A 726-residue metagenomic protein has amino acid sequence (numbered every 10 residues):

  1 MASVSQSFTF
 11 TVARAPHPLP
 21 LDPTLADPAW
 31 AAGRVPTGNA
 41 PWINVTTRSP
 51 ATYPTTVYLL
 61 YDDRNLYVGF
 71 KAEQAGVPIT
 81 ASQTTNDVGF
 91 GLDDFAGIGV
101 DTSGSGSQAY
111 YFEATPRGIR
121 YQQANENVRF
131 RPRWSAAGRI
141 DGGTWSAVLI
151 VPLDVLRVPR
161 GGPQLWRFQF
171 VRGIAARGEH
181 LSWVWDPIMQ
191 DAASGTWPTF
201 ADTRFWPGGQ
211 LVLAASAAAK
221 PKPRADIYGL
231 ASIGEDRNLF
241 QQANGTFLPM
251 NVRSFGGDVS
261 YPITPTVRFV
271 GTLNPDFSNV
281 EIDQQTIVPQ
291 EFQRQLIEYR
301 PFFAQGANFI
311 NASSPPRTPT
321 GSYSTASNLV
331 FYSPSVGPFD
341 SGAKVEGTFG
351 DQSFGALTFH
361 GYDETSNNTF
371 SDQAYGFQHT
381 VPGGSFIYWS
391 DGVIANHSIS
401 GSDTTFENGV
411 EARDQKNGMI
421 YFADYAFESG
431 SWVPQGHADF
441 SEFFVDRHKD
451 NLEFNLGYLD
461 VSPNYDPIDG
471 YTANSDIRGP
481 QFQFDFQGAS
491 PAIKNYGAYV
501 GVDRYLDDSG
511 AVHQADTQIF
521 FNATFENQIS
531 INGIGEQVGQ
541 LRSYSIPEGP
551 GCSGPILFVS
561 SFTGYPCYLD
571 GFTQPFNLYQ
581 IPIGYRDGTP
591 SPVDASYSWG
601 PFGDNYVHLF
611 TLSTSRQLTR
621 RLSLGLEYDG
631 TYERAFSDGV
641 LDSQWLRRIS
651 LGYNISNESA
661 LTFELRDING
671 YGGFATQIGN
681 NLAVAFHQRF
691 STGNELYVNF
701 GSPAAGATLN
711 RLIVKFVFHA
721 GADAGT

Functional and structural regions predicted by a protein language model:
M1-A374: Structural preference for beta-rich elements and adjacent junctions enriched in aromatics
T9-T11, P20, T380, S398 (+2 more regions): Ser/Thr- (and often Asn-) enriched beta-sheet segments in non-cytosolic proteins
A13, L60, G99, E113-T115 (+15 more regions): Residues in well-ordered beta-strands of folded domains
A15, N244-G245, G256-D258, L273-S278 (+7 more regions): Conserved short loop/turn motifs at secondary-structure junctions
R64-L66, Q108, W145, G162-W166 (+16 more regions): Outer-envelope beta-barrel architecture signal
V77-T84, Y121-A124, V158-R160, E281-I282 (+8 more regions): A short, polar/proline- and glycine-enriched secondary-structure boundary/capping micro-motif
A219-V270, F354, F370-G430, A492 (+6 more regions): Surface-exposed extracellular loop regions of Gram-negative outer-membrane beta-barrel proteins
P338, F422-T726: Exposed, low-structure sequence patches enriched in small/polar residues
